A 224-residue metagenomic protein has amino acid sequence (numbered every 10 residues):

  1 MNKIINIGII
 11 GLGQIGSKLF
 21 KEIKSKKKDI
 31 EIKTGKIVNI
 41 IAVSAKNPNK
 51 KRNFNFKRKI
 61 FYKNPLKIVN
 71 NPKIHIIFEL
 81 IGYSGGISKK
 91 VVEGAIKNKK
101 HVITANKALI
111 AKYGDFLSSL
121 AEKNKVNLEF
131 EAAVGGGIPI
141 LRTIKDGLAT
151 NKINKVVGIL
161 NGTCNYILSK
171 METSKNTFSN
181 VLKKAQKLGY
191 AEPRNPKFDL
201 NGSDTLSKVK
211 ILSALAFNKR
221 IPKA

Functional and structural regions predicted by a protein language model:
M1-K97: N-terminal glycine-/serine-/threonine-rich beta1-alpha1-beta2 phosphate-ribose binding loop of Rossmann-like
I10, Q14, K18, V38 (+10 more regions): Conserved active-site and cofactor/substrate-binding residues in soluble primary-metabolism enzymes
S44, E131, G158-L160: Short beta-strand segments
Y83-N98, K107-G135, L141-K145: Rossmann-fold NAD(P)-binding glycine/threonine-rich loop
H101-I103: A short hydrophobic/small-residue beta-strand
I138-I153, C164-N176, S207-I221: Oxidoreductase and adenylate-handling cofactor-binding alpha/beta cores
K155-V157, N165-L168, Y190-P196: Catalytic, metal-anchored helix/loop core of enzyme active sites in primary metabolism
N180-A224: Substrate-binding/catalytic subdomain of NAD(P)-dependent oxidoreductase enzymes
